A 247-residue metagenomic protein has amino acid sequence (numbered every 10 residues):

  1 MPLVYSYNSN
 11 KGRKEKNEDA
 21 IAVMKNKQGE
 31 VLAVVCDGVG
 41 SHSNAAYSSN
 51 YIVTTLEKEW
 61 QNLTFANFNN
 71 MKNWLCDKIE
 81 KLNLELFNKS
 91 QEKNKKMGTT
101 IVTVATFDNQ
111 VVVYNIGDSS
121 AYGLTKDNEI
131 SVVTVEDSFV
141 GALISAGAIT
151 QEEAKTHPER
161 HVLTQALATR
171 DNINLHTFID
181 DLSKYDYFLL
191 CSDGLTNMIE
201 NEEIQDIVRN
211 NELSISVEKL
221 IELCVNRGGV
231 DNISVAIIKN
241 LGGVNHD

Functional and structural regions predicted by a protein language model:
M1-D247: PP2C/PPM-type serine/threonine phosphatase catalytic domain
